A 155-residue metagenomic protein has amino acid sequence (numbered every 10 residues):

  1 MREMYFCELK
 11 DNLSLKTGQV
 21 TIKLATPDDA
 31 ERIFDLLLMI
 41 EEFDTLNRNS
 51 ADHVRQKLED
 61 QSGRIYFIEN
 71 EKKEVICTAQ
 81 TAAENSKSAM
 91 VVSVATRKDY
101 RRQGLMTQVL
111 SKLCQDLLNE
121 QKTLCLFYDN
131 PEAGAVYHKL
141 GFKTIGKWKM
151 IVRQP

Functional and structural regions predicted by a protein language model:
M1, T107, N130-K147: Conserved active-site alpha-helix within GNAT-family acetyltransferase domains
M1-Q19, I151-V152: Acyl-donor-binding surface of acyltransferase catalytic domains
D11-N47: Short amphipathic alpha-helix that is part of the acyltransferase structural core
T45-A95: A conserved beta-strand-loop-helix scaffold within acyl/acetyltransferase catalytic domains
S86, K149-I151: Short, acidic/turn-prone active-site loops that include or flank metal/cofactor- and phosphate-binding residues
V92-T96, R102-N119, K139: Conserved acetyl-CoA-binding loop-helix of GNAT-fold acetyltransferases
S111, K122, A135, K143-G146 (+1 more regions): Charged, long alpha-helical assembly modules
L117-D129: Conserved GNAT acetyl-CoA-binding A-motif
